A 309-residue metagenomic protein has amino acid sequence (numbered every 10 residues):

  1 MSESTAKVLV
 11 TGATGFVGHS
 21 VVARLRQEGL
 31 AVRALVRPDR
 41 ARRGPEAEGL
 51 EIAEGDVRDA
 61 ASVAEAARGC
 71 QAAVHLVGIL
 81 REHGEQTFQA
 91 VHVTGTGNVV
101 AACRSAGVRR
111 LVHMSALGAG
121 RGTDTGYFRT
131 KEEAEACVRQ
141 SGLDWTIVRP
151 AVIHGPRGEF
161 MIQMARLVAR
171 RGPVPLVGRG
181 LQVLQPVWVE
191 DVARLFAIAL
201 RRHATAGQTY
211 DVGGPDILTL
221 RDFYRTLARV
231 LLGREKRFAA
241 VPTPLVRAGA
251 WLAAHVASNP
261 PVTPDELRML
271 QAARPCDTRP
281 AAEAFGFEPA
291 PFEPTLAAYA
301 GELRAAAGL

Functional and structural regions predicted by a protein language model:
A6-E28: N-terminal Rossmann NAD(P)H-binding glycine-rich loop of SDR-like oxidoreductase domains
R40-N98, A102-S105, L117-R121: NAD(P)H-binding glycine-rich loop region in Rossmannoid oxidoreductase-like domains and their noncatalytic homologs
E82, L117-R129, I153-G158: Conserved catalytic-site region of short-chain dehydrogenase/reductase
Q89-V93, V112, K131: Short alpha-helix in the Rossmann-fold core of NAD(P)-dependent oxidoreductases
N98, E159-F160, R179-L200, G207-D211: Substrate-positioning beta->alpha
S115, E135-R157: Conserved beta-loop-beta element that borders a ligand/cofactor-binding pocket
A199-V262, C276-L309: Mid/C-terminal beta-alpha module of Rossmann-like enzyme folds, strongest in SDR-family dehydrogenases/epimerases
